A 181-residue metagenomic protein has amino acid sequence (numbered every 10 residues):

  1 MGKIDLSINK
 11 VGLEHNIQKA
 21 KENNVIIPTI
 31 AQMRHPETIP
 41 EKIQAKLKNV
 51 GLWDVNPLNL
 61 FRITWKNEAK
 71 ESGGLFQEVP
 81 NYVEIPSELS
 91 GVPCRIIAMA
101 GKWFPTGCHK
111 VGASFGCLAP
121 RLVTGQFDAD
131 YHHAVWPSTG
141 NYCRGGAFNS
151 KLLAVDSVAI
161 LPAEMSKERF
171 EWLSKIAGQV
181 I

Functional and structural regions predicted by a protein language model:
M1-I181: PLP-dependent amino-acid enzyme catalytic core
